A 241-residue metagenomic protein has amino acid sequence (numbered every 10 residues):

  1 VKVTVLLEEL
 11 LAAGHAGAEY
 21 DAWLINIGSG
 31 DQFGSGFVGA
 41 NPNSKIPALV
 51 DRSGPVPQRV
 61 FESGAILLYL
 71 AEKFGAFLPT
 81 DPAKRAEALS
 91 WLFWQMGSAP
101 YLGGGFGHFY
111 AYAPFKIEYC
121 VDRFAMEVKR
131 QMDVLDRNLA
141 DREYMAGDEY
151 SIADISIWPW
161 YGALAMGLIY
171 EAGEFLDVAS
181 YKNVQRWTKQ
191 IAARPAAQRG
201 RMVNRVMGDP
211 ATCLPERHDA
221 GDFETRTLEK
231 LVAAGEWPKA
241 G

Functional and structural regions predicted by a protein language model:
V1-D122, M126-K129, E143, E229-G241: GST-like domain detector, emphasizing the conserved glutathione-binding G-site in the N-terminal thioredoxin-like
N26, I152, N204-R205: Short, solvent-exposed turn/loop segments enriched in Gly/Ser/Thr/Pro and often Arg
R85, Y181-V184, T225: Alpha-helix initiation and N-capping motif
W91-P195, G241: GST-like fold's C-terminal all-alpha helical module
N204-G241: Acidic/histidine-enriched, glycine/proline-rich intrinsically disordered or flexible terminal extensions
